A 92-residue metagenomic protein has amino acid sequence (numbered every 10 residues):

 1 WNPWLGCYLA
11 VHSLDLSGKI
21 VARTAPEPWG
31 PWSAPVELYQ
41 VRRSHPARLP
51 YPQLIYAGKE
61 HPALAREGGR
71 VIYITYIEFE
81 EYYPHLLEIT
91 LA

Functional and structural regions predicted by a protein language model:
W1-A92: Carbohydrate-active catalytic/glycan-binding domains of CAZyme proteins, especially the secreted or lumenal ectodomains
